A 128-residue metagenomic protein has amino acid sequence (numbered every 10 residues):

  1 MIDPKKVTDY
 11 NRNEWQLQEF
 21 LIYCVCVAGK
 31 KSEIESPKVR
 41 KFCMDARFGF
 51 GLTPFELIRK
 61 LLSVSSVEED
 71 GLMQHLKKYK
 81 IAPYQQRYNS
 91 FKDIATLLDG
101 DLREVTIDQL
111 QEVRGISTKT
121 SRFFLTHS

Functional and structural regions predicted by a protein language model:
M1-K5, D9: Intrinsically disordered, low-complexity, charged terminal extensions of DNA damage-control enzymes
T8-L21, K30-E33, Y79-Q86: Structural motif
E19-S32, K92-T96, T126: Short, hydrophobic/amphipathic alpha-helical patches that form generic packing surfaces within helical domains
F20-V25, K41-F42, S90, V105-Q109 (+1 more regions): A general alpha-helix detector
A28-V39, L98-E104: Short helix-capping/linker segments at secondary-structure and domain boundaries
D45-R114: Alpha-helical ds-nucleic-acid-binding substructure associated with the helix-hairpin-helix region of base-excision DNA
S121-H127: A general nucleic-acid interaction/assembly signal
